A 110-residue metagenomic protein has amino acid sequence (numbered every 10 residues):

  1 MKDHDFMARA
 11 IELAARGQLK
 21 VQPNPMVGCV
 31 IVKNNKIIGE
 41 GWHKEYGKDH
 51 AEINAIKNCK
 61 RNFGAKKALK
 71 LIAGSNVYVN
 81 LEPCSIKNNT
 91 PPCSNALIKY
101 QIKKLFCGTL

Functional and structural regions predicted by a protein language model:
M1-Q22: Short, basic/aromatic recognition patches
A10, G28, C84: Residue-level signal for inorganic ion chemistry
Q22-N24, E82: Hydrophobic alpha-helix-in-membranes signature
N24-V27, S75: Acidic, glycine-enriched active-site microenvironments
K33-L110: Zn2+-dependent cytidine deaminase-like catalytic core
